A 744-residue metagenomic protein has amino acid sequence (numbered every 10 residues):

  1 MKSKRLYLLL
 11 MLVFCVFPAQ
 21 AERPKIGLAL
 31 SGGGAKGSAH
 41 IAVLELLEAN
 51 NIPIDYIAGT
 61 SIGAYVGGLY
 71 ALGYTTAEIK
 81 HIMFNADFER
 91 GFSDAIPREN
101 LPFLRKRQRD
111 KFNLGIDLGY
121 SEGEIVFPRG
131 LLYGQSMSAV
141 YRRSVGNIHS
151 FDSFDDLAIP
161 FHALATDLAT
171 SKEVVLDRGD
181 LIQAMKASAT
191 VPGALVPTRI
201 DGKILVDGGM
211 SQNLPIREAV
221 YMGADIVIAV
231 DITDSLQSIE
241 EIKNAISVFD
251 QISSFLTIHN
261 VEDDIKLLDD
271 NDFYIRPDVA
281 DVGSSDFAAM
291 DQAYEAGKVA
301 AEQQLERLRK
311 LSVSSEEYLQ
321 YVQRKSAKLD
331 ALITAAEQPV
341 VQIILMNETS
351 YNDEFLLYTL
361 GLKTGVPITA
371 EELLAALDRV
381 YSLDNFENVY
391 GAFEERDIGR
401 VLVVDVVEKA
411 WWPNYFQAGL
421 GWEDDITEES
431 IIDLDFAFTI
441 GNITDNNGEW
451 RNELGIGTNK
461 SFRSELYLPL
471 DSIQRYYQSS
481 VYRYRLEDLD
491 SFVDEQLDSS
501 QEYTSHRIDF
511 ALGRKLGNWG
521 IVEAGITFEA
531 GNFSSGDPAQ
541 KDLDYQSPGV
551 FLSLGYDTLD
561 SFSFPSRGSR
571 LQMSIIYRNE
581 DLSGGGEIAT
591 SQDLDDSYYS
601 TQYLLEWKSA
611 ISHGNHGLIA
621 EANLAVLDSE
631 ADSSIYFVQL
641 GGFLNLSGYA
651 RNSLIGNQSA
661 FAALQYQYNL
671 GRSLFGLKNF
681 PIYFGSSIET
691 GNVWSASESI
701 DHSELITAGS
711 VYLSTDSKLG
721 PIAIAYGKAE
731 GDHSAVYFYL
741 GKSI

Functional and structural regions predicted by a protein language model:
S3-L9: Sec-dependent signal peptide recognition, specifically the positively charged N-region followed immediately by
M11-Q20: Hydrophobic h-region of N-terminal signal peptides that target proteins for export in Gram-negative bacteria
A21-T60, G68-E395, K409-A410: Patatin-like phospholipase
Q338-N347, Y351-N352, V407-L434, N452 (+3 more regions): Transmembrane beta-strand segments of Gram-negative outer membrane beta-barrel proteins
A370-E371, A376, N388-L559, L640 (+1 more regions): Gram-negative/organellar outer-membrane beta-barrel architecture
Y415-D425, N452, P548-I682, W694 (+1 more regions): C-terminal outer-membrane beta-barrel translocator/porin domains of Gram-negative envelope proteins and their
S479, D498, S535, Q540 (+5 more regions): Outer-membrane beta-barrel transmembrane domain signature
